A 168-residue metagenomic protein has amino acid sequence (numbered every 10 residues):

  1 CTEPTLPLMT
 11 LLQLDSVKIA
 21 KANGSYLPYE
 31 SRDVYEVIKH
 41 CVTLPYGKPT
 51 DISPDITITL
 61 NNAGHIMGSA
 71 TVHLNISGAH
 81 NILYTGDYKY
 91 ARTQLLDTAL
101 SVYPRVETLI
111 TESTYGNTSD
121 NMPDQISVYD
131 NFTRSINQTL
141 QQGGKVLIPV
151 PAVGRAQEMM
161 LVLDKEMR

Functional and structural regions predicted by a protein language model:
C1-E158, D164-E166: His/Asp/Glu-rich metal-coordinating catalytic cores of metallo-dependent phosphodiesterases/hydrolases acting on
